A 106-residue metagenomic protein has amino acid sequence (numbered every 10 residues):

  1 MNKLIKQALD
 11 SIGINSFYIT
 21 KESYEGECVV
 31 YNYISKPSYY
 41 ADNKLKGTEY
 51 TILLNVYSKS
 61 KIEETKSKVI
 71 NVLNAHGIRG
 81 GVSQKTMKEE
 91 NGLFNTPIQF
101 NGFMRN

Functional and structural regions predicted by a protein language model:
M1-T20, Y33-N106: Charged, amphipathic alpha-helical segments and their flanking helix caps
G26-Y31: A short, hydrophobic beta-strand-centered structural micro-motif
